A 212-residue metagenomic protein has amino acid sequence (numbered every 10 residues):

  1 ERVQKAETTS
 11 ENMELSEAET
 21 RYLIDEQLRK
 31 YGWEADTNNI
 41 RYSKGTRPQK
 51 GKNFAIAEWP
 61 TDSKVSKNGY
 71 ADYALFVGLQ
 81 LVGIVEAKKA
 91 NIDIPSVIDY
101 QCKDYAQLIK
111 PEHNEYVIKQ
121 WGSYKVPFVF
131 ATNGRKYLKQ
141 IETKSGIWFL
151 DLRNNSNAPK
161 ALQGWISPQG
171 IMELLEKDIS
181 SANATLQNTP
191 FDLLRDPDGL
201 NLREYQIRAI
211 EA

Functional and structural regions predicted by a protein language model:
E1-A212: ATP-dependent helicase/translocase motor core
